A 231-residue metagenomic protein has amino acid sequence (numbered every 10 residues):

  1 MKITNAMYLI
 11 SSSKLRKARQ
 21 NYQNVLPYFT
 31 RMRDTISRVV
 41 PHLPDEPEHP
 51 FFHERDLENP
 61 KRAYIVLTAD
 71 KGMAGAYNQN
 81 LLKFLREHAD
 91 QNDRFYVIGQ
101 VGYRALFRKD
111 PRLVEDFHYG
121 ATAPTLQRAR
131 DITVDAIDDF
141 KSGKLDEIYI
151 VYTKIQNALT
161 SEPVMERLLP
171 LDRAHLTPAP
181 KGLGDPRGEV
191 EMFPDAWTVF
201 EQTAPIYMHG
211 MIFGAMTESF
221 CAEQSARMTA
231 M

Functional and structural regions predicted by a protein language model:
M1-M231: C-terminal beta-strand-loop-alpha-helix "lid" module of Rossmann-like NAD(P)-dependent dehydrogenases
